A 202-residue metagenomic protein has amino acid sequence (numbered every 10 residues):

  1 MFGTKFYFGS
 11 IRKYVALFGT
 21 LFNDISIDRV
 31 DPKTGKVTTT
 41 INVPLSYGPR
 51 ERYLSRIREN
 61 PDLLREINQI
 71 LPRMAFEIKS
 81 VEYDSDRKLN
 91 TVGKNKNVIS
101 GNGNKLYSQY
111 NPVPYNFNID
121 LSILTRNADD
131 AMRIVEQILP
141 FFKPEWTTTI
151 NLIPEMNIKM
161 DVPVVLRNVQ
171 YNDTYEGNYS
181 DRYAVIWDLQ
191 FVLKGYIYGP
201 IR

Functional and structural regions predicted by a protein language model:
M1-G93: Small/polar-rich, solvent-exposed N-terminal microdomains that initiate assembly or binding
F22-S26, S80-E82, F117-D129, F142 (+1 more regions): Beta-strand elements of well-folded, non-transmembrane domains
V30, S85-R87, A128-V135, T147-N151: Short, solvent-exposed secondary-structure capping/transition elements
P61-E66, G103-N111, T174-D181: Catalytic micro-motifs at enzyme active sites that drive phosphoryl/nucleotidyl and oxygen chemistry
Q69-P72, F117-N118, V185: Short, well-ordered loop/turn elements at secondary-structure boundaries
N90-Y115, D120-K143: A contiguous catalytic/ligand-binding core that recognizes phosphate-bearing ligands
N111-N116, R133, P140-I201: Acidic-leaning, charged glycine-interspersed low-complexity segments
